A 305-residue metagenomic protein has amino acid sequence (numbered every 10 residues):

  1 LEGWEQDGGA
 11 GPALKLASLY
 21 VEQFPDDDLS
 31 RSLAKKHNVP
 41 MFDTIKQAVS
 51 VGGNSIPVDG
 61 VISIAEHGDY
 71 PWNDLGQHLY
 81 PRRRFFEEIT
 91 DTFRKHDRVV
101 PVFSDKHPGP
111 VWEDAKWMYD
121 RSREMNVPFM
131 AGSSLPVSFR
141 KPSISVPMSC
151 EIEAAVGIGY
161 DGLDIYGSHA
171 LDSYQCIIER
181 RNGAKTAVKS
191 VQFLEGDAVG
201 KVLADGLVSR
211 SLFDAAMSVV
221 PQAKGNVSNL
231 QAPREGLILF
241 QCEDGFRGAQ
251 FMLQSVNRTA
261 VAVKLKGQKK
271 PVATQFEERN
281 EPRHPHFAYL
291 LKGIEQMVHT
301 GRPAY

Functional and structural regions predicted by a protein language model:
L1-P101, P110-M125, E179-G225, Q231-A232 (+1 more regions): N-terminal glycine-/serine-/threonine-rich beta1-alpha1-beta2 phosphate-ribose binding loop of Rossmann-like
Q23, S134-V137, G159-L163, Q192-G200 (+2 more regions): Glycine-rich beta-alpha junction loops
D27-D28, V256-Y305: C-terminal helical cap and adjacent loop that interface with cofactors, partners, or active-site loops
G53, P81, G162-Y166, P282 (+1 more regions): Extracytoplasmic/periplasmic, Sec-exported soluble proteins
H67, V156-G159, E295: Short, histidine-centered active-site or binding-site loop motifs used for metal coordination, general acid-base
F86-T90, D97-I178: A contiguous active-site-proximal alpha/beta segment in oxidoreductase catalytic domains
A215-V261, L265-T274: C-terminal substrate-binding/catalytic lobe of Rossmann-fold NAD(P)-dependent dehydrogenases
